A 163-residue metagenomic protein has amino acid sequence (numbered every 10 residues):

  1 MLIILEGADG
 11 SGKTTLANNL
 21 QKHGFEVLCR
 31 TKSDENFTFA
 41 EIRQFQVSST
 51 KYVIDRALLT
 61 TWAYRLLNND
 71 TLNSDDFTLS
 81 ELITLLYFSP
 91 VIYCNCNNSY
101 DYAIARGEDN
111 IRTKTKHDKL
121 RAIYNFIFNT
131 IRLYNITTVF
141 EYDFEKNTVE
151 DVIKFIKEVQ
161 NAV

Functional and structural regions predicted by a protein language model:
L2: Walker A (P-loop) ATP-phosphate-binding motif of ABC ATPase nucleotide-binding domains
L5: Hydrophobic anchor at the beta1->P-loop junction of P-loop NTPases
A8-S11, T15-V53, A57-R65: Conserved substrate/cofactor phosphate-moiety recognition/catalytic segment in nucleotide-dependent phosphotransferases
S11, L59-T61, S99-D101, K146-T148: Short acidic, S/G/P-rich loop/turn micro-motifs used as interaction or catalytic elements
Q44-K51, T84-F88, Y134: Flexible, charged surface loops at secondary-structure boundaries
D55-R56, D75-L79, I83-R106: Conserved phosphate-donor/acceptor-positioning beta-strand/loop module used by diverse small-molecule
L58, W62-L79: A mobile, often basic/glycine-rich helix-loop segment that functions as the active-site lid/recognition loop
D109-T113, D118-V163: NTP-dependent small-molecule kinase module
